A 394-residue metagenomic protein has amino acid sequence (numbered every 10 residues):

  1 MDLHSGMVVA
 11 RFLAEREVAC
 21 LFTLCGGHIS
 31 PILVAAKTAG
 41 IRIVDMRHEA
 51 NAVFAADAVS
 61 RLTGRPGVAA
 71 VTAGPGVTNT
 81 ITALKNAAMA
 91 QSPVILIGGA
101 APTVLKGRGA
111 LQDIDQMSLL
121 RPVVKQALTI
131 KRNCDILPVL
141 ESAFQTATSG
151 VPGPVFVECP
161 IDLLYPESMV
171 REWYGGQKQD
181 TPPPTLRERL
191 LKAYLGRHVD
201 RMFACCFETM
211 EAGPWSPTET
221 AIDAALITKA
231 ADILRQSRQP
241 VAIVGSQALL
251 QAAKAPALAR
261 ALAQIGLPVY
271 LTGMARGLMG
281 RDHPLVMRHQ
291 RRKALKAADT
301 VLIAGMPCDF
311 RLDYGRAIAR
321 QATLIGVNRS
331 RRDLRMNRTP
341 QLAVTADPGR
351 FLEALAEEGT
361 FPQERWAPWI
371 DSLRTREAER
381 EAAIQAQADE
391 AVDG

Functional and structural regions predicted by a protein language model:
E15, A35-T38, A55-P66, I81-V94 (+2 more regions): Alpha-helix C-terminal capping segments
A19-D57, A70, G99, M202-M210 (+2 more regions): Anionic-ligand anchoring segments at beta-strand to alpha-helix junctions in alpha/beta enzyme folds, i.e., glycine
I29-P31, N51-A55, P75-L84, A88 (+2 more regions): Short glycine/serine/threonine-rich phosphate/pyrophosphate-binding segments that cradle anionic phosphate groups
V44-R47, P93-L96, L119-V123: A glycine-rich helix N-cap at a beta->alpha junction
A87-I97, T129, G150-P154, E158: Hydrophobic or amphipathic alpha-helical targeting/insertion segments
G98-F144, E158-L163, R171-Y174, L271-R376: Glycine-rich, acidic loop regions that bind phosphate or pyrophosphate groups
W173-G175, T181-A221, D232, S237 (+1 more regions): Phosphate/pyrophosphate-binding active-site segments
